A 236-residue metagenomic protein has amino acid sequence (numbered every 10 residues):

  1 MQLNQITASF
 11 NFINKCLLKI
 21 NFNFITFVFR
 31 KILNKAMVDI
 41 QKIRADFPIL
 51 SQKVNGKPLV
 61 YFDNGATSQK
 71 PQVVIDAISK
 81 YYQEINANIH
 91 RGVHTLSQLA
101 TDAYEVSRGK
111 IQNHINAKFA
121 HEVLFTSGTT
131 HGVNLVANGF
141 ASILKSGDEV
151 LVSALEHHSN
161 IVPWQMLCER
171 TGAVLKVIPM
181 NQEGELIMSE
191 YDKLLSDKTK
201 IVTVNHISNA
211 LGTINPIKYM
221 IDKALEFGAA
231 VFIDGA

Functional and structural regions predicted by a protein language model:
Q2-Q5: Low-complexity, intrinsically disordered or signal/transmembrane-proximal segments
T7-A8, T26: Ala/Thr-enriched low-complexity intrinsically disordered regions
K19-I20: Short, composition-biased linear "edge" segments at structural boundaries
N23-T26, R30-L33: Short, positively charged and aromatic/hydrophobic N-terminal segments
T26, A36-A236: Pyridoxal 5′-phosphate
